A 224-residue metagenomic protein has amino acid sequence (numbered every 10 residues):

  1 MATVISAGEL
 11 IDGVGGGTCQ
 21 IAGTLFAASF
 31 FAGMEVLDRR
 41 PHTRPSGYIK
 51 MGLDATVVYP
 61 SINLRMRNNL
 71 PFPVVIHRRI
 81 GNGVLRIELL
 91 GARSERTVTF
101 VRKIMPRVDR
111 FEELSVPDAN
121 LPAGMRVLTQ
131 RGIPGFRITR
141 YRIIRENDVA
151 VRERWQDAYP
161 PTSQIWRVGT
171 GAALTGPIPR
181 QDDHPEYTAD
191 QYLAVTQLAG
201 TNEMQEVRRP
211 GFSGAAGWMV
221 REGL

Functional and structural regions predicted by a protein language model:
M1-L224: Well-ordered beta-sheet/strand-loop patches within structured domains
